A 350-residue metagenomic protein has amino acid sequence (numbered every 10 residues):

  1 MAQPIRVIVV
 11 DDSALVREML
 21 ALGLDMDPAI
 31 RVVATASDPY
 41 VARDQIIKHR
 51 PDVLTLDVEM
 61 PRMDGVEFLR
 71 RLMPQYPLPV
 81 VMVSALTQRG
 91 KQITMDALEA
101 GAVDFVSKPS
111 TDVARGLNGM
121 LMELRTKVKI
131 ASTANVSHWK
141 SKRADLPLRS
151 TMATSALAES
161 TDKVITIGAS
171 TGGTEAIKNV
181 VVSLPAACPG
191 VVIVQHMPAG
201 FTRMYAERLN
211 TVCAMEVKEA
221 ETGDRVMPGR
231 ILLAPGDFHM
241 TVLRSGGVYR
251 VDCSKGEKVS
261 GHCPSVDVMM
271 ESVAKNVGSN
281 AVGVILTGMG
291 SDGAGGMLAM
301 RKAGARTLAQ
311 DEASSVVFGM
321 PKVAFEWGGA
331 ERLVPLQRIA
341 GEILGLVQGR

Functional and structural regions predicted by a protein language model:
M1-I8, A14-D25, A29, T35 (+3 more regions): Conserved acid/base catalytic micro-environments in cytosolic active-site loops
